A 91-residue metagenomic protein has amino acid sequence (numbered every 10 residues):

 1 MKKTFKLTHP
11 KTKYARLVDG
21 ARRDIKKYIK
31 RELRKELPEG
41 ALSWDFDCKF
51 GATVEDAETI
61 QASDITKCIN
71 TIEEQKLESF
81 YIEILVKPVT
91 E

Functional and structural regions predicted by a protein language model:
M1-T90: N-terminal low-complexity, charged segments
